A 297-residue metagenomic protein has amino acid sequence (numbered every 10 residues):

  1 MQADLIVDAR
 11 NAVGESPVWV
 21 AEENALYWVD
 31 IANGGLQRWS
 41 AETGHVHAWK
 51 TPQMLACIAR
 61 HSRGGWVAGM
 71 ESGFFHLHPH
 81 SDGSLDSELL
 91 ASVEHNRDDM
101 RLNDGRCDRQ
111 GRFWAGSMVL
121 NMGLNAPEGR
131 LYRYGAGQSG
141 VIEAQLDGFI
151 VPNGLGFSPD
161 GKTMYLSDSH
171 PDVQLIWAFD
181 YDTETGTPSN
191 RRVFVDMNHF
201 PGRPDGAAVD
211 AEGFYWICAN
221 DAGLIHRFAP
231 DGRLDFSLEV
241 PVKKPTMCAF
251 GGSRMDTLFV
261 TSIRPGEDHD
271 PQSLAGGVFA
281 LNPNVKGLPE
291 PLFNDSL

Functional and structural regions predicted by a protein language model:
Q2-D8, G44-K50, E88-H95, G140-D147 (+2 more regions): A short beta-strand motif characteristic of beta-propeller blades
A9-E23, P52-G69, H95-R112, L146-T163 (+3 more regions): Beta-rich, blade/repeat-based domains predominating in secreted/periplasmic proteins but also intracellular
A21, L26-I31, V67-S72, F113-N125 (+4 more regions): Conserved beta-strand positions in repeat-built beta-propeller and related beta-rich domains
G35-Q37, G73, G129-Y132, L175-W177 (+2 more regions): A short loop-to-beta-strand structural motif that recurs across blades of beta-propeller domains
H78-G83, A178-T187, P283-L288: Short loop/turn segments immediately following beta-strands, especially the blade-tip and inter-blade linker loops
S84-Q145: Hydrophobic alpha-helical segments and helix pairs
F179, N190, V195-P230: Loop/turn-rich, solvent-exposed surfaces of beta-rich toroidal or solenoidal domains
F250-L297: Blade-level signature of beta-propeller repeat domains, shared across WD40, Kelch, NHL, RCC1 and BNR/Asp-box propellers
